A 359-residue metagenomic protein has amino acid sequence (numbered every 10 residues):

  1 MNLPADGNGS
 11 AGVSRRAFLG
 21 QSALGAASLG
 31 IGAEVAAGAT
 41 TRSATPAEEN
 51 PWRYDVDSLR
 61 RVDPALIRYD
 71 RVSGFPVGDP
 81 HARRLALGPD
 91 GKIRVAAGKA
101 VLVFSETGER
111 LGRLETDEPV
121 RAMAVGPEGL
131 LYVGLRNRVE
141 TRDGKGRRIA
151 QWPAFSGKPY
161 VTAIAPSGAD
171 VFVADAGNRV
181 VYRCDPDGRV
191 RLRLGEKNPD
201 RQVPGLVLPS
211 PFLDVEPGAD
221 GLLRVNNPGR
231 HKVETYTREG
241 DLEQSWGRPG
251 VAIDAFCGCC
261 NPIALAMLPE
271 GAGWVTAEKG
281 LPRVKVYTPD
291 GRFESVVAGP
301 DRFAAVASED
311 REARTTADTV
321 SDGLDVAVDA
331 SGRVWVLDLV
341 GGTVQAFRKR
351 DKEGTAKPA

Functional and structural regions predicted by a protein language model:
M1-A17, T40-R42: N-terminal secretory signal peptides
R15-A23, L29: N-terminal export leaders
A23-L24, V251: Short amphipathic alpha-helical surface patches that mediate protein-protein
S28-E34: Hydrophobic h-region of N-terminal signal peptides that target proteins for export in Gram-negative bacteria
E34-A44: Signal peptide processing junction and immediate N-terminal pro/mature segment of secreted/exported proteins
R42-A359: Eukaryotic scaffold repeat domains enriched in small/polar residues
